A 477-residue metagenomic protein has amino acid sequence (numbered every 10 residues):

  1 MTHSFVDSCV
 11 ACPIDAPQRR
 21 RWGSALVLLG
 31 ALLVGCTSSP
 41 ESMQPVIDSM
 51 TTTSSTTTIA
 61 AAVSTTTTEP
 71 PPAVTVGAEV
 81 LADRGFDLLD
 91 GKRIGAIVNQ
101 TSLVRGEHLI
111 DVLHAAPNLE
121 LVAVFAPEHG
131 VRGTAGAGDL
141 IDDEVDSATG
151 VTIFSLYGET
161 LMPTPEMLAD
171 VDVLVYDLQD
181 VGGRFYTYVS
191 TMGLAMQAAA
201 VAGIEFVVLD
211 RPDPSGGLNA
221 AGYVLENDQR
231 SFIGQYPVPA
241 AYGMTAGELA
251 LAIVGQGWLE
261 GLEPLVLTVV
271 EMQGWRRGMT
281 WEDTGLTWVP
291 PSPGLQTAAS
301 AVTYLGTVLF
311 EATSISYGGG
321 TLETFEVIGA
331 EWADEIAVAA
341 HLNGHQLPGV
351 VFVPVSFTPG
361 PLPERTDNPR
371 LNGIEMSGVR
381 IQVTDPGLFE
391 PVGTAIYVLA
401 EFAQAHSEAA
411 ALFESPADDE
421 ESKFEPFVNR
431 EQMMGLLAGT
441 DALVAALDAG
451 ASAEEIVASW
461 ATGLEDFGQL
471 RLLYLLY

Functional and structural regions predicted by a protein language model:
S4-L26: Bacterial N-terminal signal peptides that target proteins for export
L33-G35: C-terminal motif of bacterial Sec signal peptides marking the signal peptidase cleavage site
T37-Q44: Bacterial lipoprotein signal-peptidase II cleavage site
P45-E69: Extracellular mucin-like PTS domains
P72-A73, D90-G95, Q100-E159: Aromatic-Pro/Gly-enriched surface loop or interdomain linker that acts as a lid/target-recognition segment
V74-A82, D87-D90, V98-Q100, E107 (+2 more regions): C-terminal and late-domain segments of enzyme folds
A123, V131-T268: Chitinase-like catalytic core of GlcNAc-active glycosidases
A330-V457: Conserved functional hotspot residues or short segments at active or partner-binding sites across diverse domains
